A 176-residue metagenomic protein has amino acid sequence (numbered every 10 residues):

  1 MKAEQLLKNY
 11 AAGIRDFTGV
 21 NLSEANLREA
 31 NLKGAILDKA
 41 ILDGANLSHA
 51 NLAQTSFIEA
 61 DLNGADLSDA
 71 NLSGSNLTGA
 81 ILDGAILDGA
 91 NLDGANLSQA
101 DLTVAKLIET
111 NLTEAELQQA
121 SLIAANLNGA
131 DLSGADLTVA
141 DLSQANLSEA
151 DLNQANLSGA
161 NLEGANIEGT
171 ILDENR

Functional and structural regions predicted by a protein language model:
K2-R176: Tandem repeat scaffolds
